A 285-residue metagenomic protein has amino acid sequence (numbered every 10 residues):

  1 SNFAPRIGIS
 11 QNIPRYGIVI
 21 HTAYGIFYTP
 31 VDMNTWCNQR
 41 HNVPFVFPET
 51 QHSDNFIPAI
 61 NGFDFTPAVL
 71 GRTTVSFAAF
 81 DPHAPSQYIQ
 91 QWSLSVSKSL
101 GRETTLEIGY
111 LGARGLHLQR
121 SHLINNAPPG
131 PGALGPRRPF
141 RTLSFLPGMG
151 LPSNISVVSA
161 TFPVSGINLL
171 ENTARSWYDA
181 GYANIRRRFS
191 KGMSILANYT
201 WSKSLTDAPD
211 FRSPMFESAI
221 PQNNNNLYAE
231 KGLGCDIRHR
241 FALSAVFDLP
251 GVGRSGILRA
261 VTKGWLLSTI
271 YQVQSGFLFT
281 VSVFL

Functional and structural regions predicted by a protein language model:
S1-A4, G8-L170: Solvent-exposed loop/turn elements at secondary-structure boundaries
A4-R6, R240-S244, L266-I270: One-face residue pattern on beta-strands with alternating periodicity enriched for small/polar residues
I13-I18, E103, G192, G251-K263: Short loop/turn motifs that connect adjacent beta-strands in outer-membrane beta-barrel proteins
Y16, Y88, R102, W177 (+2 more regions): Residue-level preference for beta-strand/loop junctions
V19-H21, T105-E107, S194-L196, S244 (+1 more regions): Residue-level detector of the transmembrane beta-barrel scaffold of outer-membrane proteins
F63, L233-G234, V252-R254, K263-L285: Extracytoplasmic gating/loop element in the C-terminal half of outer-membrane beta-barrel translocons and assembly
F77-A78, I89, A260-Y271: Amphipathic alpha-helical surface "interface" segments used for docking/oligomerization or membrane association within
Y110-G256, Q272: Gram-negative outer-membrane beta-barrel transporters
